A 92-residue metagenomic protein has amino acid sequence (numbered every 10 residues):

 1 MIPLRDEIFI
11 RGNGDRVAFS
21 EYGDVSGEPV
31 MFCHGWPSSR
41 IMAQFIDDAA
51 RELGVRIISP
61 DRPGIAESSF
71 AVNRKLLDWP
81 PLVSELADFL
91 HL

Functional and structural regions predicted by a protein language model:
M1-I8: An N-terminal hydrophobic leader/cap segment in hydrolases
I8, S20-S26, S84, D88: A general secondary-structure boundary signal
D15-E67: Conserved HGGG/HGGXW glycine-rich cap/lid loop of the alpha/beta-hydrolase fold
S59, P63-P81: Cap/lid segment of the alpha/beta-hydrolase catalytic domain
D78-L92: Conserved acidic catalytic loop of the alpha/beta-hydrolase fold
